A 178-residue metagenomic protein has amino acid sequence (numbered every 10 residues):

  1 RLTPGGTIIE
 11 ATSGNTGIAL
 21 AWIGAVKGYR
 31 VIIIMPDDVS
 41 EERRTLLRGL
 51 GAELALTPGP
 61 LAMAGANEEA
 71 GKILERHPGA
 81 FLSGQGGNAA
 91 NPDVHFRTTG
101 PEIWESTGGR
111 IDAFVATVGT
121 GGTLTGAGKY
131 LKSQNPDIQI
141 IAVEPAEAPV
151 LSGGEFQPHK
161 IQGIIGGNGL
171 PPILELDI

Functional and structural regions predicted by a protein language model:
L2-D37, R110-T123: A short, small-residue-rich loop immediately preceding and capping a beta-strand
A21-K27, R48, G128-N135: Surface-exposed amphipathic alpha-helices with a cationic face
G28-E69, I73: A glycine-rich helix N-cap at a beta->alpha junction
V31, L54, F81-L82, I140: Hydrophobic beta-strand scaffold residues
I34, T57, Q85, I141-V143: Generic beta-sheet signal
R48-L56, R110, P171, E175-I178: Conserved thiamine diphosphate
N67, G71, H77-G79, S133-I178: Active-site/ligand-binding loops adjacent to catalytic centers
H77-G122, G126-S133: Active-site/ligand-binding-proximal alpha/beta "capping" segment
